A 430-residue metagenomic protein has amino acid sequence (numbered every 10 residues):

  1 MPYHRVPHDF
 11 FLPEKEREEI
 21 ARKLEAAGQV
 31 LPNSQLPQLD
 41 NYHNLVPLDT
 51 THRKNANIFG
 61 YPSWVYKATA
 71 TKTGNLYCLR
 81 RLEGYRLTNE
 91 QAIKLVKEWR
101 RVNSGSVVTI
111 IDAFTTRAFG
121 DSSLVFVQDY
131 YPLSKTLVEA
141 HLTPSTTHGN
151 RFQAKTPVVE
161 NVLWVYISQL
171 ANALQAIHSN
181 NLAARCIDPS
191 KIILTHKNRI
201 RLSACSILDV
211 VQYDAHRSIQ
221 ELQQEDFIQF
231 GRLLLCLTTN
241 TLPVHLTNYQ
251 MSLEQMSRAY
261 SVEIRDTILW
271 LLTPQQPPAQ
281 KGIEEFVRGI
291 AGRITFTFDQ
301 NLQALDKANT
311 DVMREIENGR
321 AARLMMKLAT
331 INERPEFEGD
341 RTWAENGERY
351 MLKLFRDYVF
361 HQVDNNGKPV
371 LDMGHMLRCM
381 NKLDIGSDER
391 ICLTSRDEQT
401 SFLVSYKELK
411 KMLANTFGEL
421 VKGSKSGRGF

Functional and structural regions predicted by a protein language model:
M1-N57: Juxta-kinase regulatory segment immediately upstream of eukaryotic protein kinase catalytic domains
Y61-G84: Glycine-rich ATP phosphate-binding loop
L82-A113: The N-lobe alphaC helix and its flanking beta3-alphaC-beta4 segment of protein kinase-like domains, centered on
I110-N161: Conserved structural core of kinase catalytic domains
Y166-I167: Activation segment signature within eukaryotic-like protein kinase domains
L174-T195, R199: Catalytic-loop of the protein kinase fold
R199-W270, R320-R396, S405-Y406, G423 (+1 more regions): C-lobe/activation-segment region of protein kinase-like
T273-N301: Terminal C-lobe "cap" of eukaryotic-type protein kinase domains
